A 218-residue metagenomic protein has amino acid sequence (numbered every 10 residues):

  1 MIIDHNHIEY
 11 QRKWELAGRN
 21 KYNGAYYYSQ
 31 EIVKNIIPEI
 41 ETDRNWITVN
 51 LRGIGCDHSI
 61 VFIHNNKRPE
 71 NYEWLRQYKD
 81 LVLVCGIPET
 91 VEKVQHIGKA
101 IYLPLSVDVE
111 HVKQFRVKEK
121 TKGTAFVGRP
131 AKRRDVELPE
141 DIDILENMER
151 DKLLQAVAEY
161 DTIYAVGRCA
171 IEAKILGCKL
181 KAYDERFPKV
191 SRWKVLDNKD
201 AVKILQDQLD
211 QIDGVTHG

Functional and structural regions predicted by a protein language model:
M1-H58, T90-K93, D143, K181-G218: N-terminal pre-catalytic "stem/leader" segment of glycosyltransferase-like enzymes
R12-N35, V107-K152: Conserved catalytic-core segment of nucleotide-activated headgroup transferases in glycan assembly
N45-P69, L81-C85: Active-site proximal beta-strand in glycosyltransferases
T48-I54, C85-E92, P130-K132, M148-E149 (+1 more regions): Short, polar loop motifs at secondary-structure junctions
G53-D57, L75-Q77, V91-I97, D135-E140 (+2 more regions): Short loop/helix-cap segments at secondary-structure boundaries that form the rim of catalytic
Y72-L81, Q95, A156-V157: A conserved, positively charged/aromatic
Y78, D141-K199: Donor nucleotide-activated moiety binding/catalytic core segment of transferases that use nucleotide-activated donors
V82-E92, H96-Q114: Donor nucleotide-sugar binding/catalytic pocket of nucleotide-sugar-dependent glycosyltransferases
